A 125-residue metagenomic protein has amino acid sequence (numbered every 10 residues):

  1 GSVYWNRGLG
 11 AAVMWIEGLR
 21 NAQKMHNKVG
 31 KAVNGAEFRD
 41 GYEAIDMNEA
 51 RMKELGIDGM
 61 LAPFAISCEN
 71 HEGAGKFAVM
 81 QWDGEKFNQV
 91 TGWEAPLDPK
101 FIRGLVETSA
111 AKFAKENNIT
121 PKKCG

Functional and structural regions predicted by a protein language model:
G1-G125: Extracytosolic ligand-binding ectodomains
